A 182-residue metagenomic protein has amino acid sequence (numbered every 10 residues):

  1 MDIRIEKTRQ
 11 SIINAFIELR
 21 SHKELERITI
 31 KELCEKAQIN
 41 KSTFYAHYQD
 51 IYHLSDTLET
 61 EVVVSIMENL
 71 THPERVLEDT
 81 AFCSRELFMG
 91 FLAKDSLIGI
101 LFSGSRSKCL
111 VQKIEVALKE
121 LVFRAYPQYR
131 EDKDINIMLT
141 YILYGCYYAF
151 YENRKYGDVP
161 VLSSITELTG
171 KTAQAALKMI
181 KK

Functional and structural regions predicted by a protein language model:
M1-K23, R27-I30, K36-K182: Alpha-helical bundle regulatory/interaction domains
